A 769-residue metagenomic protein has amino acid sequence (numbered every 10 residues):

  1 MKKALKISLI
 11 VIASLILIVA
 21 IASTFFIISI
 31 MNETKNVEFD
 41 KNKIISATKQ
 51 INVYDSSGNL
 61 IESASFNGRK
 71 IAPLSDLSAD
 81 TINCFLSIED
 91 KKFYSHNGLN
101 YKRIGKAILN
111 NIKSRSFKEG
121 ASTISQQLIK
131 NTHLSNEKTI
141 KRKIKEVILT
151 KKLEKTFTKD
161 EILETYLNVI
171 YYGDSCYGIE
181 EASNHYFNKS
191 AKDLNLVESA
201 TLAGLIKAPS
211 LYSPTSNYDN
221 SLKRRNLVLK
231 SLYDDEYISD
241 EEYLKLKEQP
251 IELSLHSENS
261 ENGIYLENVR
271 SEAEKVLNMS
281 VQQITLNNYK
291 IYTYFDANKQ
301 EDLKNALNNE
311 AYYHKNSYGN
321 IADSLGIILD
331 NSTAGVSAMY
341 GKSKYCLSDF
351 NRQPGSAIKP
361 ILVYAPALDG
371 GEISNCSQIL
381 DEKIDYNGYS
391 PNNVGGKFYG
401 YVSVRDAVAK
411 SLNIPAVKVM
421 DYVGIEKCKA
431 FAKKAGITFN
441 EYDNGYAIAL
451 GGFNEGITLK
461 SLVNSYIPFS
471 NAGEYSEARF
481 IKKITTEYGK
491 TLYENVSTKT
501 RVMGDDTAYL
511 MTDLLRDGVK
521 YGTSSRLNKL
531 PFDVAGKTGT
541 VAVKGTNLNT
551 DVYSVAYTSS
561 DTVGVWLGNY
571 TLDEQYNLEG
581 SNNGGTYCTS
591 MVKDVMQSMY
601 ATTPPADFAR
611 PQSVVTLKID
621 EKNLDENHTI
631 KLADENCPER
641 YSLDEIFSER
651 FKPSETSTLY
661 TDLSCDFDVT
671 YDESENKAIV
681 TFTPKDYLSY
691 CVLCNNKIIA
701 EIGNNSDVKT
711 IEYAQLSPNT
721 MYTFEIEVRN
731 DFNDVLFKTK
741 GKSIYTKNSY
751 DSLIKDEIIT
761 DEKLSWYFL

Functional and structural regions predicted by a protein language model:
M1-S56: N-terminal type II signal-anchor transmembrane helix that functions as the membrane-insertion/stop-transfer segment
I28-S46, N195, V281-Q282, I291-D330 (+2 more regions): Beta-lactamase-like hydrolase cores
C84-L86, L232, L303, A334 (+6 more regions): Active-site SXXK
Y94-R103, Y177-E180, S239-L244, L368-N387 (+2 more regions): Short, well-structured active-site flanking segments
K113-K138, N259-N262, S332, E372-C428 (+3 more regions): Conserved catalytic neighborhood of penicillin-recognizing serine enzymes
S116-Y294, E301, N305, K433 (+2 more regions): Non-catalytic, structured segments within soluble enzyme domains
T293-N316, I328, M339-S348, E455-L643: A penicillin-recognizing enzyme superfamily signal
A535, G539-L769: Soluble, non-transmembrane domains of envelope/secretory-pathway proteins that act on or interact with carbohydrate
